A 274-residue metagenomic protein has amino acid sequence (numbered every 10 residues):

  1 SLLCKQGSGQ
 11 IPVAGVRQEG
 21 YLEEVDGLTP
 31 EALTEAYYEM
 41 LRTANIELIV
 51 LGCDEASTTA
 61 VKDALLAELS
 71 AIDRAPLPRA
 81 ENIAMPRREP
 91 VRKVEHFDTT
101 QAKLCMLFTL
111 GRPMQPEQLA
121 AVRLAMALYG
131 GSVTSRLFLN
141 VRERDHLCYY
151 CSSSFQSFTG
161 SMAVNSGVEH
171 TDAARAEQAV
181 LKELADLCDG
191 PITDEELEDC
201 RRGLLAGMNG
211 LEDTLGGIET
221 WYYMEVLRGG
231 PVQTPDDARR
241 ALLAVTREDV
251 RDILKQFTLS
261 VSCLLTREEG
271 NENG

Functional and structural regions predicted by a protein language model:
S1-L77, R112, A121, E143-G274: Charge-rich, well-structured scaffold segments of protease-associated domains
N45, R74-S135, L265-T266: His/Glu-based metal-binding/catalytic segments typifying zinc-dependent metallopeptidases
